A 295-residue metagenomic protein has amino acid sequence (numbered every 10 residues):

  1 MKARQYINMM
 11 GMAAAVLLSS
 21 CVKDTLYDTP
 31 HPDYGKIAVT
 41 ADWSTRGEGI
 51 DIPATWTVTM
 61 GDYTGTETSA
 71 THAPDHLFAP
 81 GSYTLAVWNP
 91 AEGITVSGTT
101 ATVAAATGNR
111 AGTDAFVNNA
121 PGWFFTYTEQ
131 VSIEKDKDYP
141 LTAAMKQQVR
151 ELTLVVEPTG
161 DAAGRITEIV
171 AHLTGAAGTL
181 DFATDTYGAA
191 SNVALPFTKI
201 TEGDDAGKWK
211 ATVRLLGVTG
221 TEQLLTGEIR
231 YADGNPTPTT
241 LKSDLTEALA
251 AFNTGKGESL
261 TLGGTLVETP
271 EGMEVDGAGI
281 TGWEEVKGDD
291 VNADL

Functional and structural regions predicted by a protein language model:
M1-M10: Bacterial N-terminal signal peptides that target proteins for export
L17-S20: C-terminal motif of bacterial Sec signal peptides marking the signal peptidase cleavage site
V22-D28: Bacterial lipoprotein signal-peptidase II cleavage site
H31-P32, L141-V149: Conserved "repeat-terminator" motif of extracellular CCP/Sushi domains
V39-P53, V155-G164: Structural motif
D51-V103, R165-L249: Tryptophan-paired
G93-P140, G234-V267: Structured interaction patches on ligand/partner-binding surfaces of diverse proteins
L195-K199, G279-L295: Short, low-complexity, Pro/Ser/Thr/Gly-rich segments in the mature regions of secreted, periplasmic
